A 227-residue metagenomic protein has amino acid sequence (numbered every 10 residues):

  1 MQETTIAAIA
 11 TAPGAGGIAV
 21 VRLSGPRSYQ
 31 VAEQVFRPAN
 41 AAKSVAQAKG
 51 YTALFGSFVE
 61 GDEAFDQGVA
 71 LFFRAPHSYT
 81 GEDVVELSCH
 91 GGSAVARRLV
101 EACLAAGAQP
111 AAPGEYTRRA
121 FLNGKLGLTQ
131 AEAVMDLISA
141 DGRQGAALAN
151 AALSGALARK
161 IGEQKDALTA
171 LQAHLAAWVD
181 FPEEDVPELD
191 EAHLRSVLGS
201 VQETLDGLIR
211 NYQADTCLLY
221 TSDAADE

Functional and structural regions predicted by a protein language model:
M1-A147, A151, G155: A glycine-rich (often HGG/GG-containing) alpha/beta subdomain
P13, C217-L218: Conserved catalytic network of the ASCE P-loop NTPase/AAA+ motor domain
P26, G92, D180, R210 (+1 more regions): Residue-level marker of positions within ordered structural domains that often coincide with functionally constrained
A46, P113, V186, T216-C217: Short, surface-exposed helix-loop/turn micro-motifs enriched in polar/charged residues
K125-T204, L208: Long, non-coiled-coil amphipathic alpha-helical linker/lever segments that couple catalytic cores to other domains
I209-D215: Pre-Walker A adenine-sensing motif
Y220-A225: Conserved small/polar residues in nucleotide/adenosyl-binding loops
